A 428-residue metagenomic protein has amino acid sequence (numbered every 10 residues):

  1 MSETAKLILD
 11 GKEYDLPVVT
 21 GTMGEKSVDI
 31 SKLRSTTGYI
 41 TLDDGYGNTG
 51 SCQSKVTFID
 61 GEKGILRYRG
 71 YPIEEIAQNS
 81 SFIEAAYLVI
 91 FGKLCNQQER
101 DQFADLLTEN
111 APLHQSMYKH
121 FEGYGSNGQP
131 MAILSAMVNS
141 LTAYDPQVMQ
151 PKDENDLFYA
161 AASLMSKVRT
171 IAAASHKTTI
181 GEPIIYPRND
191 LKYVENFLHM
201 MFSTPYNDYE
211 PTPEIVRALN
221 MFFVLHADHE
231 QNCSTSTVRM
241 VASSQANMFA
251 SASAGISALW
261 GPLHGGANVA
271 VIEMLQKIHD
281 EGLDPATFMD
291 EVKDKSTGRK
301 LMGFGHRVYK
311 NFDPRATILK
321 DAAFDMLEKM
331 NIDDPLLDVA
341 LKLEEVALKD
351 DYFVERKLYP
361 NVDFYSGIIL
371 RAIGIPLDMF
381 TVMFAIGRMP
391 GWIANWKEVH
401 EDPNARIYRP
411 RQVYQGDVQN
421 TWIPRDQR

Functional and structural regions predicted by a protein language model:
M1-R428: Non-transmembrane, aqueous-exposed alpha-helical and coiled segments at domain scale
